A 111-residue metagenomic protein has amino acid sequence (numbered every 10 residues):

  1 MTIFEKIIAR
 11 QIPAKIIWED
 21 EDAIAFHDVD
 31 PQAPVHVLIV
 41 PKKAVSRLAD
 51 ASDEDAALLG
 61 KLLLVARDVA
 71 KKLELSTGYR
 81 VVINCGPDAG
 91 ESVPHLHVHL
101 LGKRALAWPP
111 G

Functional and structural regions predicted by a protein language model:
M1-G111: HIT superfamily nucleotide-processing domains
